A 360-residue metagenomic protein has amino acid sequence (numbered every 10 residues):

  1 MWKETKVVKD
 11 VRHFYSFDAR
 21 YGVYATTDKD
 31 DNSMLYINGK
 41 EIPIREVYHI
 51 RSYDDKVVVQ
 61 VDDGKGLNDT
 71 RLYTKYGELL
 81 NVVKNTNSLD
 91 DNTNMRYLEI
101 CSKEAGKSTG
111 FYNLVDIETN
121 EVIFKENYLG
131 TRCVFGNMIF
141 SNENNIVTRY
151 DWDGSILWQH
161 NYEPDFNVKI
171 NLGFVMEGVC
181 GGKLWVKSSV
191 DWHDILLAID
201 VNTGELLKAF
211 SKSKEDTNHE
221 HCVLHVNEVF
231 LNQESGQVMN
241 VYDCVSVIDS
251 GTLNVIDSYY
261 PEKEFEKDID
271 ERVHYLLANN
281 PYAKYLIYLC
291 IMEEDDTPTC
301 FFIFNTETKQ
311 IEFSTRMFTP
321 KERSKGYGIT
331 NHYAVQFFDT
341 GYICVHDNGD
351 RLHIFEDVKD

Functional and structural regions predicted by a protein language model:
M1-D360: Secretory-pathway ectodomains
